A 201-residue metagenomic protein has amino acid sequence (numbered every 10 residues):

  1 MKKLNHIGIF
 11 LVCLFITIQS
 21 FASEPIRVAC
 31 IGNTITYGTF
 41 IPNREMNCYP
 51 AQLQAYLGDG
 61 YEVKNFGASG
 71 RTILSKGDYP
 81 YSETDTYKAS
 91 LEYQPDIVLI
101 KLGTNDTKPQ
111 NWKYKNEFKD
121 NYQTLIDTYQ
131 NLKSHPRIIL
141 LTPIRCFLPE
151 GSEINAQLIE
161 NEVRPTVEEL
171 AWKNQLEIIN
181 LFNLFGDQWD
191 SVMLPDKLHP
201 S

Functional and structural regions predicted by a protein language model:
M1-I9: Bacterial N-terminal signal peptides that target proteins for export
T17-I18: N-terminal signal peptide c-region/cleavage motif recognized by signal peptidases
E24-C30, I35-Q123, N161, H199: Conserved SGNH/GDSL esterase-like catalytic core that processes O-acyl groups on lipids and polysaccharides
I41, Y79, I144-S201: Catalytic His-Asp segment of secreted/periplasmic serine-dependent ester chemistry enzymes
L57, L132-S134, N174: Helix C-cap/helix->beta junction micro-motif
E62-K64, R137, Q175-E177: Conserved beta-strand segments of alpha/beta enzyme cores
L91, D127, N131, E168-E169: Surface-exposed alpha-helical segments enriched in charged/polar residues
K101-N105, T128-E162: Active-site segments of SGNH/GDSL-like serine hydrolases that catalyze O-acetyl group transfer/hydrolysis on lipids
